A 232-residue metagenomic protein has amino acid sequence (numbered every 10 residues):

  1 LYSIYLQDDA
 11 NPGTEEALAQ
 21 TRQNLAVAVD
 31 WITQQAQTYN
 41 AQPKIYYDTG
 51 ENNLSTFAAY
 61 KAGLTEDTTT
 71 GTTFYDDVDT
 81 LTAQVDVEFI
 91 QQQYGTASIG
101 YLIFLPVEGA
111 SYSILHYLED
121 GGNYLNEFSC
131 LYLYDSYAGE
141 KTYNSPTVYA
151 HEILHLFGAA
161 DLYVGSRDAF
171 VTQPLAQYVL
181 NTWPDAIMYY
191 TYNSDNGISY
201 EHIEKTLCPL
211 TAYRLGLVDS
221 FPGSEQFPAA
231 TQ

Functional and structural regions predicted by a protein language model:
L1-T96: Propeptide-to-catalytic entry region of secreted or membrane-anchored zinc metalloproteases
L1-Y2, T96-Y101, N126-C130, W183-P184: Loop/turn elements at helix/coil->beta-strand transitions in domains of secreted/extracellular proteins
I4-D8, I103-G109, Y134-S136, A159 (+1 more regions): Active-site-proximal beta-strand/loop segments in catalytic clefts of secreted hydrolases
P12-T14, A110-H116, G139-Y143, S166: Extracytoplasmic/secreted cell-surface and envelope-processing proteins
D79-L125: Auxiliary, metal-adjacent structural segments of Zn-dependent hydrolase domains
S129-A150: Short pre-active-site segment immediately N-terminal to the catalytic Zn-binding motif
P146-L162: Active-site recognition of the HExxH zinc-binding catalytic motif
L162-Q232: Replace "(M1/M4/M9/M12/WLM)" with "(e.g., M1/M4/M8/M9/M12/M26/WLM)" and add "not limited to" to clarify scope
